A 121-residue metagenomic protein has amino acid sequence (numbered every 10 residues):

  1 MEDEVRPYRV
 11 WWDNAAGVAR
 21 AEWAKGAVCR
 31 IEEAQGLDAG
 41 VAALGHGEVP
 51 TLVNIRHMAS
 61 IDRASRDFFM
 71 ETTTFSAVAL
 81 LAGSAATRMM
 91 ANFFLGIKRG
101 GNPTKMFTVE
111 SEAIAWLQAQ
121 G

Functional and structural regions predicted by a protein language model:
M1-G121: Amphipathic, Lys/Arg-enriched alpha-helical "gate/interface" segment within cytosolic domains that mediates
